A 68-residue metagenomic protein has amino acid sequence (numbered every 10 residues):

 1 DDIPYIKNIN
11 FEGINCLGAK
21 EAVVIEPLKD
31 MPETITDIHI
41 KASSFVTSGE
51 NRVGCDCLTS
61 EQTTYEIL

Functional and structural regions predicted by a protein language model:
D1-L68: Extracellular parallel beta-helix/beta-solenoid repeat domains
